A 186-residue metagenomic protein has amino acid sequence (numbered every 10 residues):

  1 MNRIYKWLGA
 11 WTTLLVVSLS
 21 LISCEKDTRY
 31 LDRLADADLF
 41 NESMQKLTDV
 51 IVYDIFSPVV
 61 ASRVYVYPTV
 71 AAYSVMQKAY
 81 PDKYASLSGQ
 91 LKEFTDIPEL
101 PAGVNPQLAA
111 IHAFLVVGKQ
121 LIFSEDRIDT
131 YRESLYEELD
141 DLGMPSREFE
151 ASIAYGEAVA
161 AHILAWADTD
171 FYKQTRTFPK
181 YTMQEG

Functional and structural regions predicted by a protein language model:
M1-N2, E25: N-terminal hydrophobic targeting signals that begin at the initiator methionine
N2-T12: Bacterial N-terminal signal peptides that target proteins for export
T13-V17: Hydrophobic helical h-region of N-terminal Sec-dependent signal peptides in bacterial secretory/periplasmic proteins
L19-S23: C-terminal motif of bacterial Sec signal peptides marking the signal peptidase cleavage site
E25-G186: Acidic/polar surface patches and capping/hinge elements
